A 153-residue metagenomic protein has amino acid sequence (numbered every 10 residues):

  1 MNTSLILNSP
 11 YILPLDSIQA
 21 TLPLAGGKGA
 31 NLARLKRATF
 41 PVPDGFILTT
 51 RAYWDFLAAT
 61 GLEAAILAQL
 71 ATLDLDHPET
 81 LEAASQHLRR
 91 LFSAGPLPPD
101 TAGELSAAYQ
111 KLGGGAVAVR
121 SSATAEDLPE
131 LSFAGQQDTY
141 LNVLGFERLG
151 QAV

Functional and structural regions predicted by a protein language model:
M1-V153: N-terminal beta-alpha lobe that positions the nucleotide/phosphoryl donor in ATP/NTP-coupled carboxylate activation
